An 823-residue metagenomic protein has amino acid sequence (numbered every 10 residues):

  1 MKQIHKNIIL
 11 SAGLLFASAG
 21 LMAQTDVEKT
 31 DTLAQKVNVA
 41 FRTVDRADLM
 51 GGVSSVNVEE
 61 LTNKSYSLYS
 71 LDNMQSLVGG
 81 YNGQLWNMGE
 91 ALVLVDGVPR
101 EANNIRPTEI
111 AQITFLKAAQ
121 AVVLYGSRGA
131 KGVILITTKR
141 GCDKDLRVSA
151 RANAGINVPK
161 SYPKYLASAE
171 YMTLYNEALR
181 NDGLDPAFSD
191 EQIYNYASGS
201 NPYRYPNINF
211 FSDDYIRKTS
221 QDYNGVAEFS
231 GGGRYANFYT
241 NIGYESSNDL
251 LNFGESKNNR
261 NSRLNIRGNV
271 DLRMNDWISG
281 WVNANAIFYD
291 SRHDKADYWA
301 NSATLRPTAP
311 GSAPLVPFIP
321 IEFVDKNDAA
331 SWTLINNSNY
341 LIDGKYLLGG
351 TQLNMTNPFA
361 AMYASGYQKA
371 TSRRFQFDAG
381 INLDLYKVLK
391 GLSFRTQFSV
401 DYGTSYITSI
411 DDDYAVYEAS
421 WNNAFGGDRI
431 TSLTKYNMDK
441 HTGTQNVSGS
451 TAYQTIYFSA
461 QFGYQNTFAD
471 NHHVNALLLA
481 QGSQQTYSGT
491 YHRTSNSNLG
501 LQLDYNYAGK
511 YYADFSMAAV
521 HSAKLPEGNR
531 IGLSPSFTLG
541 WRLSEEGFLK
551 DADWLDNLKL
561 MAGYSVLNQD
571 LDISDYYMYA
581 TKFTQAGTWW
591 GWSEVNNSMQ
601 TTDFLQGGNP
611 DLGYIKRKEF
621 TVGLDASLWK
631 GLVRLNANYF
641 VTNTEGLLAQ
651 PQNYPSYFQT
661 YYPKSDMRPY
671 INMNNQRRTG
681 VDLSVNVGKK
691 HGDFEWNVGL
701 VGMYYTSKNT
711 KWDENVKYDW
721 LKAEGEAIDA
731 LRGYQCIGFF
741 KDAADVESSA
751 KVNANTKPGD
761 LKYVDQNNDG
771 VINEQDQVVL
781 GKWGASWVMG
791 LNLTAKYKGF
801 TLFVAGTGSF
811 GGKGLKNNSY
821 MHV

Functional and structural regions predicted by a protein language model:
M1-R267, S279-W281, D666, W696 (+1 more regions): Short, small/polar-rich motifs associated with maturation and membrane association, primarily at protein termini
L10, E228, R273, E695-G699 (+1 more regions): Conserved C-terminal beta-signal and adjacent last beta-strands/turns of outer-membrane beta-barrel proteins
Q24-T25, V158-Y165, A169-M172, N176 (+6 more regions): C-terminal beta-signal and adjacent terminal beta-strands/loops of Gram-negative outer-membrane beta-barrel proteins
T25-V27, P159, Y203-G243, S247-N354 (+7 more regions): Flexible loop and strand-edge segments within Gram-negative outer membrane beta-barrel domains
V98-R140, S161-Y165, P206-V226, E245-N283 (+12 more regions): Outer-membrane beta-barrel proteins
L124-G126, K144-D145, V158-S161, R292 (+3 more regions): Switch/connector loops and helix/strand junctions flanking conserved nucleotide-binding motifs in nucleotide-processing
S149-R204, A296-D297, N301-P307, Y576 (+2 more regions): Conserved small-residue
N269-I278, A284-F288, D325-I335, N339-D343 (+3 more regions): Extracellular/periplasmic, surface-exposed regions of secreted and cell-surface proteins
